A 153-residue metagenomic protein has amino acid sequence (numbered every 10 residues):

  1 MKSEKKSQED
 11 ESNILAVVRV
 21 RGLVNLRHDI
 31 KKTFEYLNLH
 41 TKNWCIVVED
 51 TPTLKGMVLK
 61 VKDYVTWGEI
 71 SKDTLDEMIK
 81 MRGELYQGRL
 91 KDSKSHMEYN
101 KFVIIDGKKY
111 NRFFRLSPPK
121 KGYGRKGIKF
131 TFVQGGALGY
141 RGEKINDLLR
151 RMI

Functional and structural regions predicted by a protein language model:
M1-I153: Core subunits and conserved enzymes of cellular information-processing and envelope-translocation systems across
